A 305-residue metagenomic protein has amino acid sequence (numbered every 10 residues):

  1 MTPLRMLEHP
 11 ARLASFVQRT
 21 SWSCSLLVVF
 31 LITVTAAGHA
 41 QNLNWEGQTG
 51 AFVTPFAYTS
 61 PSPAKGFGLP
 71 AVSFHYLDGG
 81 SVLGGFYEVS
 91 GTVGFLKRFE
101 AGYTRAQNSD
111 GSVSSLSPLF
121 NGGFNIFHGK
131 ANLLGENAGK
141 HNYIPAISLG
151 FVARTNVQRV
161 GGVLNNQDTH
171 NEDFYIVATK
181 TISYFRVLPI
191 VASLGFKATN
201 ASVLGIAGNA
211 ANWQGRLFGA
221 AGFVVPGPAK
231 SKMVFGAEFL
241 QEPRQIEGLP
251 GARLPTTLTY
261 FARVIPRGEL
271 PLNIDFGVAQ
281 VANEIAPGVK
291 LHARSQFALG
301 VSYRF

Functional and structural regions predicted by a protein language model:
A40-V163, T169-F174, T179-Y184, P250: Transmembrane beta-barrel domains of Gram-negative outer membranes and organellar outer membranes
A71, K97-Y103, G135-K140, F185-I190 (+2 more regions): Repeated loop/turn-to-beta-strand initiation elements of outer-membrane beta-barrel proteins
Y76-G80, R105-S109, L133, F151-V157 (+6 more regions): Transmembrane beta-strands of outer-membrane beta-barrel pores
V89-G91, F127-G129, I176-A178, G219-A221 (+4 more regions): Membrane-embedded beta-strands of outer-membrane beta-barrel proteins, especially the hydrophobic/small aromatic
V93-F95, A131-L133, K180-I182, F223-G227 (+2 more regions): Residue-level signature of outer-membrane beta-barrel architecture
S112-P118, Q158-N165, V203-A210, Q245-P255 (+1 more regions): Outer-membrane beta-barrel translocator domains and adjoining extracellular loop/strand segments of Gram-negative
I126-G129, L133, H292-F305: Outer-membrane beta-barrel "beta-signal"
Q167-T257: Detector for outer-membrane/organellar transmembrane beta-barrel domains, recognizing the amphipathic beta-strand
